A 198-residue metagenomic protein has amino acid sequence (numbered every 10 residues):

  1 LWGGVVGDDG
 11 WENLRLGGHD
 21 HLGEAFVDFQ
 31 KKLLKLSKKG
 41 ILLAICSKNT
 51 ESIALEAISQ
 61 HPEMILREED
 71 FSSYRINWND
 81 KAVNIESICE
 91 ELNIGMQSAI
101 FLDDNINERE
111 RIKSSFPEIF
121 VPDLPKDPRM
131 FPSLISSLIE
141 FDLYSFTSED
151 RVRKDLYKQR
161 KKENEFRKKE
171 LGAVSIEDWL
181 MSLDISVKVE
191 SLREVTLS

Functional and structural regions predicted by a protein language model:
L1, A25-L33, L43-C46, T50-A54 (+4 more regions): Extended, hydrophobic alpha-helical segments in both membrane/secreted and soluble proteins
L1-D28: Active-site neighborhood of HAD-like aspartate-dependent phosphohydrolases
G3-G7, L36, H61, A82-N84: A broad, low-specificity signal for short, low-complexity segments enriched in glycine/proline and polar/charged
G7, W11-L14, K32, E63 (+2 more regions): A generic structural signal for ordered alpha-helices
W11-H19, L34-A44, R67-S73: Glycine- and acidic
G23-L34, I139-E149: Charged, low-complexity, helix/coiled-coil-prone segments
E24-P62, Y74-I76, S191-S198: Substrate-recognition element of Asp-dependent hydrolases with the DxDx(T/V) motif
S59-S198: C-terminal cap/substrate-recognition subdomain and adjoining C-terminal extension of metal-dependent phosphatase-like
